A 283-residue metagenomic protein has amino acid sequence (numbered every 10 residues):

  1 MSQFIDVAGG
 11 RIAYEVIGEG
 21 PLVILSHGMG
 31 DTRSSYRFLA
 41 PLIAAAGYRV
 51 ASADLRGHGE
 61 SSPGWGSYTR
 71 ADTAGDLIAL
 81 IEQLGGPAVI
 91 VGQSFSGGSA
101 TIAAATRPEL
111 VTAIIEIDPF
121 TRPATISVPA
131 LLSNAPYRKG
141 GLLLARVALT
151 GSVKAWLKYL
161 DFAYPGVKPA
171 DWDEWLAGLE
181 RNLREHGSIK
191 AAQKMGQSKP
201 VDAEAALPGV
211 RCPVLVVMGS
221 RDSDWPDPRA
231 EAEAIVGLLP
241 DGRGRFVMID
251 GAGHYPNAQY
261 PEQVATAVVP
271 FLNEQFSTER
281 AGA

Functional and structural regions predicted by a protein language model:
M1-R11: N-terminal cap/lid segment of alpha/beta-hydrolase-fold proteins
G10-E60: Conserved HGGG/HGGXW glycine-rich cap/lid loop of the alpha/beta-hydrolase fold
R33-P41, E60-P63, Q93, G98-S99 (+3 more regions): Short N-terminal helix/helix-N-cap motif within the alpha/beta-hydrolase-1
A45, S52-F95, E262-T266: Active-site loop/oxyanion-hole signature of alpha/beta-hydrolase fold enzymes
T101, A105, A113-R146: Flexible "cap/lid" loop of the alpha/beta hydrolase fold
T125-I126, L131, A148-P208: Conserved alpha/beta-hydrolase catalytic His-Asp/Glu region
R211-A252: Conserved loop-alpha-helix segment in the C-terminal half of the alpha/beta-hydrolase fold that carries the catalytic
P240-A283: Catalytic active-site module of serine/aspartate enzymes centered on a nucleophile-bearing elbow/loop
